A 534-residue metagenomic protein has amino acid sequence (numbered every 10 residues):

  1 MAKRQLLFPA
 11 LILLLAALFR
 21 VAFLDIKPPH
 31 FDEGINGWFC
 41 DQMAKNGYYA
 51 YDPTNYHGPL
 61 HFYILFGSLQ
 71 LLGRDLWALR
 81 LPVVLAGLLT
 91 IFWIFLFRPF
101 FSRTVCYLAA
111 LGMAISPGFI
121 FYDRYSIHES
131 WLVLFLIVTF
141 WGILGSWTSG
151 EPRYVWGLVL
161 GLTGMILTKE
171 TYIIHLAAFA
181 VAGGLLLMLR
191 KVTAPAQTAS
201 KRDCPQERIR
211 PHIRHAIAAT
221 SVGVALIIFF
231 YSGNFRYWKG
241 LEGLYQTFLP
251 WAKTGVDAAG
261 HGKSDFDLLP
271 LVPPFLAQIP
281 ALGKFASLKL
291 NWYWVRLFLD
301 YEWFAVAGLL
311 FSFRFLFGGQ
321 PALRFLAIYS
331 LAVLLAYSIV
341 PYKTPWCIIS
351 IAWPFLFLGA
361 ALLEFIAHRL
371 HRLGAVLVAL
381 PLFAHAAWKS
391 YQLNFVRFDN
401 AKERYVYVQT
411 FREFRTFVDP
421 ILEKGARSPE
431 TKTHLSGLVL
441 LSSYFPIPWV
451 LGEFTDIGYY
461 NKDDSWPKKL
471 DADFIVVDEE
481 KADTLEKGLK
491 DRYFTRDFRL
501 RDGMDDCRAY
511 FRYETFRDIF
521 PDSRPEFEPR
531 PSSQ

Functional and structural regions predicted by a protein language model:
A2-L373, L382-W388, L393: Membrane-integral, polyisoprenol-dependent glycosyltransferases of the GT-C/oligosaccharyltransferase superfamily
Y63, P446-V450, T484: Phosphate- and divalent-cation-binding pockets in alpha/beta enzyme and binding domains that engage nucleotide-derived
R103, V450-D456: Short, solvent-exposed amphipathic alpha-helical segments in soluble enzyme and RNA/protein-processing domains
F119, V333-L334, D463-S465, E480-D483: Solvent-exposed loop/turn segments at secondary-structure junctions within structured extracellular/periplasmic domains
T220-S221, G425-K432, S465-D471: Flexible, charged surface loops at secondary-structure boundaries
W251, A375-G452, G503-P531: Membrane-proximal, lumen/periplasm-facing interface regions of secretory-pathway glyco- and lipid-modifying enzymes
F454-K469: A short, well-structured beta->alpha microelement
K469-Q534: Aromatic/acidic, Gly/Pro-rich catalytic loop(s) in extracytoplasmic/lumenal soluble domains of multi-pass membrane
